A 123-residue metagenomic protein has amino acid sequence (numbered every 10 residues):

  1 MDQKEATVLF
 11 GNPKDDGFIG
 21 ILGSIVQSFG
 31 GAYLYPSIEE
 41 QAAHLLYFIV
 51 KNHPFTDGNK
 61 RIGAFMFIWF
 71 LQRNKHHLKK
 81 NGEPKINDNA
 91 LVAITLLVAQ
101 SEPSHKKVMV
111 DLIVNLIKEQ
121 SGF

Functional and structural regions predicted by a protein language model:
M1-F123: FIC/Doc superfamily catalytic core
